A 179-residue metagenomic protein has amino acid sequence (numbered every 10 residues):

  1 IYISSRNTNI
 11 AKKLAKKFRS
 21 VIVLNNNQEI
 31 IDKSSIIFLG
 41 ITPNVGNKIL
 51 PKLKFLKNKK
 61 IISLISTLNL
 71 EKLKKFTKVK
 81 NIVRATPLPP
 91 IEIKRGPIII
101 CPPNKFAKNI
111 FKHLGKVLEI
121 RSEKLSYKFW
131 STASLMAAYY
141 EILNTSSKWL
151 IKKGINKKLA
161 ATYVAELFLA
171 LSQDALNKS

Functional and structural regions predicted by a protein language model:
I1-R6: Short internal beta-strands
T8-L14, F18, N27-I100, N104: Rossmann-like NAD(P)(H) cofactor-binding subdomain of soluble oxidoreductases
R19-S20, F55, K116, L169: Residue-level marker of structural boundaries
S20-V21, I155: Short glycine/serine/threonine/alanine-rich loop segments
V21-E29, L118-R121: Short acidic-hydrophobic, aromatic-tinged amphipathic segments that line or gate anion-handling sites
L53, K178-S179: Juxtamembrane/interface motifs at transmembrane-helix termini
K72-N81, G96-N177: Internal alpha-helical scaffold of NAD(P)-dependent oxidoreductase catalytic cores
